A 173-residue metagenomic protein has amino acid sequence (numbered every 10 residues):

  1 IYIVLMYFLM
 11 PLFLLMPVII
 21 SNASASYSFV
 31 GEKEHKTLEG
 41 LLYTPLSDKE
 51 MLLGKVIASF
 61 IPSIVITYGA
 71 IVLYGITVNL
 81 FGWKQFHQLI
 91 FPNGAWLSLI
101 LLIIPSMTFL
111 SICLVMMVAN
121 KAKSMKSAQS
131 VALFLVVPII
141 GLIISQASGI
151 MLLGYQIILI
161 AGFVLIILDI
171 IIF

Functional and structural regions predicted by a protein language model:
I1-F8, F173: Hydrophobic alpha-helical transmembrane segments
I1-I3, L73-L101, L153-G154: Membrane-interfacial helix-loop-helix connectors in multipass membrane proteins
L5-S26: Long, hydrophobic alpha-helical segments
S21, D48-G75: Selective transmembrane-helix segments that form parts of the transport pathway or gating/packing helices in multipass
S21-L42: Transmembrane helix boundary and interhelical loop/hinge segments in multi-pass membrane proteins
S26-S28, H87-V136: A structural motif at transmembrane helix-loop-helix junctions in multipass membrane proteins
G154-F173: Alpha-helical transmembrane segments of multi-pass membrane transporters/translocases
